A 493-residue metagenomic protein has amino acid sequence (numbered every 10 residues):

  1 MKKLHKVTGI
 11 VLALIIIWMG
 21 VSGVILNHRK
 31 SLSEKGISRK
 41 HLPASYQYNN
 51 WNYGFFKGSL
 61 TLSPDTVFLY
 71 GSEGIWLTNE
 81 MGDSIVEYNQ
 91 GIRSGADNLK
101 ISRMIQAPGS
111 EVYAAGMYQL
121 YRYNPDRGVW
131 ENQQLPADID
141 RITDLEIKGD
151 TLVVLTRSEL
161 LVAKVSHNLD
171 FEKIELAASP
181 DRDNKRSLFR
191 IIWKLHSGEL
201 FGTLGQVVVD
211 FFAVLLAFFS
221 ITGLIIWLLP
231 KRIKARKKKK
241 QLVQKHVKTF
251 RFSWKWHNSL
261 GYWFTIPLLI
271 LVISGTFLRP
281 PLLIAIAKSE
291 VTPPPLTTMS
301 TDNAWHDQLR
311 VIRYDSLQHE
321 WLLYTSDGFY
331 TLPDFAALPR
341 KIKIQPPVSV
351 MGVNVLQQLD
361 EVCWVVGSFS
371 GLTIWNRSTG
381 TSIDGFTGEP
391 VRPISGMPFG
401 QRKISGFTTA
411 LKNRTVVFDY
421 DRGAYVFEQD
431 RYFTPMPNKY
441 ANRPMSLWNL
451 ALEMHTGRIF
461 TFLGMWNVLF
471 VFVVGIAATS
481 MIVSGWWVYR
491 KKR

Functional and structural regions predicted by a protein language model:
M1-L12, T203-I266, L463-R493: Juxtamembrane interface at the cytosolic side of transmembrane helices
K2, H41-L62, Y88-A107, Q134-G149 (+3 more regions): Short coil-to-beta transitions that initiate beta-strands within beta-rich domains
L26-N50, L278-N303: Alpha-helical transmembrane signal-anchor/signal-peptide segments
L26-R29, S33, F68-Q90, S326-L338: Beta-propeller domains
F56-G71, W76, R103-G116, E146-V162 (+5 more regions): Short beta-strand elements that form the blades of beta-propeller/WD-repeat-like and other beta-sheet-rich scaffold
N79-D83, N124-G128, V165-N168, P333-A337 (+2 more regions): Short loop/turn segments that connect beta-strands within beta-propeller blades
I85-I92, E131-A137, D170-K185, P339-P346 (+4 more regions): Beta-propeller fold detector
L152-I191, V417-L452: Extended, hydrophilic extramembrane loops/domains of integral membrane proteins
